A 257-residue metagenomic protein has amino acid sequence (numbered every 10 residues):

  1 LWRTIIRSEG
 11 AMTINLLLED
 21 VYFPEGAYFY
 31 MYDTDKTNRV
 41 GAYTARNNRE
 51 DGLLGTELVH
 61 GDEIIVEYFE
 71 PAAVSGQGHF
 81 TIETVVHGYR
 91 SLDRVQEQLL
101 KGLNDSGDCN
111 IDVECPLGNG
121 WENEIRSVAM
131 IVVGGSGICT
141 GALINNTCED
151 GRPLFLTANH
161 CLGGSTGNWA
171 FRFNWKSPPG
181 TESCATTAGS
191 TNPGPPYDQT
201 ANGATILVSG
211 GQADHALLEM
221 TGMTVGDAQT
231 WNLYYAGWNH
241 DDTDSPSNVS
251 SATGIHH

Functional and structural regions predicted by a protein language model:
L1-R7: Non-catalytic, beta-strand-enriched accessory regions in extracellular/secretory proteins and membrane protein
I6, D35-I65, F69-S75: Beta-sandwich interaction modules
S8-N15: Extended extracellular/luminal ectodomain segments enriched in beta-structured repeat modules
A11, K36, G134-S136: Glycine-centered tight beta-turn/hairpin loop motif at sheet-sheet or coil-to-beta transitions
T13, D20-Y22: Cationic-aromatic interfacial patches
I14, G41, G137-C139: Short beta-strand segments
Y22-N38: Short, surface-exposed beta-strand/strand-loop-strand elements in extracellular ectodomains
V59-H257: Serine endopeptidase catalytic core focused on the charge-relay Asp
